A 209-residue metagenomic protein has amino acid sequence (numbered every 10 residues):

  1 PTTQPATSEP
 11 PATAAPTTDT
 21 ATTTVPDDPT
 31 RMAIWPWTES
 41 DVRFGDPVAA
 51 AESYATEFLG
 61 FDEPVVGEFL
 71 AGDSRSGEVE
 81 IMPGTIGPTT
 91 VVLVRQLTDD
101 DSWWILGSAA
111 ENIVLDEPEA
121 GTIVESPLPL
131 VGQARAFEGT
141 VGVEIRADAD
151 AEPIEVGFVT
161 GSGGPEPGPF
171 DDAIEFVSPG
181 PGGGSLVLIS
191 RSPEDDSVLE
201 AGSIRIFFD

Functional and structural regions predicted by a protein language model:
P1-T24: Extracellular mucin-like PTS domains
P26-S40: Acidic/histidine-rich, surface-exposed loop or edge segments in extracytoplasmic proteins
D41-V66: Short, non-transmembrane alpha-helical segments in secretory-pathway proteins
E57, I113-L115, A120-D209: Ser/Thr-rich low-complexity repeats and stalk/linker segments
F61-S102: Exposed beta-strand-loop-beta-strand "reactive/processing" segments of non-cytosolic proteins
G84-V92, N112-L115, D195-D196: Short, surface-exposed beta-strand/loop "edge" segments at domain boundaries and coil↔beta transitions
P88, T98-D100, N112, S162-P165: A short local loop/turn or secondary-structure capping micro-motif enriched for an aromatic residue
I105-A110: Proline/serine/threonine-rich low-complexity linkers at boundaries of modular beta-sandwich domains
